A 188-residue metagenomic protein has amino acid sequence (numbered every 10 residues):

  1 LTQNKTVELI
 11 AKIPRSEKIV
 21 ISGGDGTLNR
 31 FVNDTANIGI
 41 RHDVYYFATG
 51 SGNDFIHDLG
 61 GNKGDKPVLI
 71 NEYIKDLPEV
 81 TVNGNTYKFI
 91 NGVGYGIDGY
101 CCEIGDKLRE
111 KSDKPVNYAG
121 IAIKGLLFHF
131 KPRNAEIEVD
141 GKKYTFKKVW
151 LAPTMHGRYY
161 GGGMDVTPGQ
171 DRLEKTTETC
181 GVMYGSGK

Functional and structural regions predicted by a protein language model:
L1-S22, N29-I40: ATP/NTP phosphate-donor binding region
R15, A36-N37, D106-K107, P168-D171: Short, solvent-exposed amphipathic alpha-helical segments in soluble enzyme and RNA/protein-processing domains
S16-E17, K148-V149, E174-T176: Short, well-ordered alpha-helix to beta-strand connector turns
I21-G24, F47-T49: Glycine-rich beta-strand-to-loop/alpha-helix junction loops that act as flexible
R30-N33, F55-D58, Y100, G163-M164: Short glycine-/acidic-enriched loop or helix-start segments at secondary-structure transitions that form or flank
I38-W150: Catalytic core of DAGKc-family lipid kinases
G94, D98, L151-V166: Glycine-rich phosphate/pyrophosphate-binding beta-alpha loops
A122-R133, D171-K188: Catalytic phosphate-donor-binding core of small-molecule kinases
